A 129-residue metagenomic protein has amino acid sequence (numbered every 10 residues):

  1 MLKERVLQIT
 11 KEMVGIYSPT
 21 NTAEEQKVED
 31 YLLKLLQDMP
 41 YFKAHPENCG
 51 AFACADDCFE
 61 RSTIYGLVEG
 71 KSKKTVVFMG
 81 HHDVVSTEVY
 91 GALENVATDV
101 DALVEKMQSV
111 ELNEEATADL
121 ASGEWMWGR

Functional and structural regions predicted by a protein language model:
M1-Q26, D30: N-terminal capping segment at the start of a domain
T10, V28-L32, V77-V85: Long, contiguous hydrophobic alpha-helical segments, chiefly transmembrane helices and signal peptides
M13, E25, C49-A51, V84 (+1 more regions): Generic hydrophobic, helix-prone segments enriched in Leu/Val/Ile
P19-K73, V89-V100, W125: A non-catalytic alpha/beta surface segment that caps or lines the substrate-entry region of metallo-dependent hydrolase
K74-R129: Active-site metal-coordination/substrate-binding segment of hydrolases, especially metallo-dependent peptidases
